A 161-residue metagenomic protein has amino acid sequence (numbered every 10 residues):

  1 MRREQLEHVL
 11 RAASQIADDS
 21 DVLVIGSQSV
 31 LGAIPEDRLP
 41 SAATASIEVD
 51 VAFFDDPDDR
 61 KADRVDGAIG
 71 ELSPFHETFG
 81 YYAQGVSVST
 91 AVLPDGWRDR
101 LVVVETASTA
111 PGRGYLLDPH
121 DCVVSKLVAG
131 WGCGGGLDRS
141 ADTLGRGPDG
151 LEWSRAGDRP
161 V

Functional and structural regions predicted by a protein language model:
M1-V161: Compositionally biased terminal segments of proteins
